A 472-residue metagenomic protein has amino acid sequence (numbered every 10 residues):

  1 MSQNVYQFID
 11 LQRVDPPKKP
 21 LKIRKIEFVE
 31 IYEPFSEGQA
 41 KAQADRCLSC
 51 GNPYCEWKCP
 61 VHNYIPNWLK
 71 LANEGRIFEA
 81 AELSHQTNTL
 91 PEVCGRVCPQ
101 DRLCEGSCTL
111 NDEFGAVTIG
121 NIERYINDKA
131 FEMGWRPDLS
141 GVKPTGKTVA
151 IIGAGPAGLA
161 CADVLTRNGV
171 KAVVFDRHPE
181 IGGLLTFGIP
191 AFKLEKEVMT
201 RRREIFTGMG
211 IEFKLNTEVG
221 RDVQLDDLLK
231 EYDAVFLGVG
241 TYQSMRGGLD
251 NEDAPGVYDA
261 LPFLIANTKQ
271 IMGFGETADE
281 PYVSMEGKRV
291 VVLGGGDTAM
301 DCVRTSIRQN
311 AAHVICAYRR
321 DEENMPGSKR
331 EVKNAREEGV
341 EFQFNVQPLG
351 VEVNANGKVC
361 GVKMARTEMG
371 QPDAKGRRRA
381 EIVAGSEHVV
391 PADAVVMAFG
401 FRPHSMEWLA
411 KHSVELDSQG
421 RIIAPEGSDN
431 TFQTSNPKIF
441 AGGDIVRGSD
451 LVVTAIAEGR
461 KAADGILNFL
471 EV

Functional and structural regions predicted by a protein language model:
Y6-E33, H62-E74, L83-H85, D112 (+10 more regions): Beta1-alpha1 glycine-rich phosphate/pyrophosphate-binding loop at the start of Rossmann-like nucleotide-binding domains
E33-P53, I77-L103: Immediate flanking context of iron-sulfur cluster ligation sites
W68, E92-C94, D101-I152, F213-K288 (+2 more regions): FAD-binding core/adjacent interface of flavoenzyme oxidoreductases
G208-L229, E276-Y282, N345-D393: A structured beta-alpha segment of the ubiquitous adenosine-cofactor-binding alpha/beta core
D253-G287, P372-S449: FAD-site-proximal beta/loop scaffold in flavoenzymes
V283-R320, A380, H388-A394, F401-R402 (+3 more regions): Long hydrophobic segments that form regular secondary structure
C302, I445-E471: A conserved FAD-binding loop/helix module that cradles the flavin
